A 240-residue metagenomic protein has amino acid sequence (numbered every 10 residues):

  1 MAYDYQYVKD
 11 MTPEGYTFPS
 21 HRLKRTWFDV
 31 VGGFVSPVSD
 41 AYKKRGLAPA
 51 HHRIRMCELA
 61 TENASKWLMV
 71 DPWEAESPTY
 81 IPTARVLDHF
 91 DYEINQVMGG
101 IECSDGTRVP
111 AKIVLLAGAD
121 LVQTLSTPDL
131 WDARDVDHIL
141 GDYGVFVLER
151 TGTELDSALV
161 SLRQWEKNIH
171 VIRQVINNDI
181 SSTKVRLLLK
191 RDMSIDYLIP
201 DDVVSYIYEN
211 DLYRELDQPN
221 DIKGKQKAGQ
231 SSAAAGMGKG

Functional and structural regions predicted by a protein language model:
M1-G240: Nucleotidyltransferase catalytic core that binds NTPs
